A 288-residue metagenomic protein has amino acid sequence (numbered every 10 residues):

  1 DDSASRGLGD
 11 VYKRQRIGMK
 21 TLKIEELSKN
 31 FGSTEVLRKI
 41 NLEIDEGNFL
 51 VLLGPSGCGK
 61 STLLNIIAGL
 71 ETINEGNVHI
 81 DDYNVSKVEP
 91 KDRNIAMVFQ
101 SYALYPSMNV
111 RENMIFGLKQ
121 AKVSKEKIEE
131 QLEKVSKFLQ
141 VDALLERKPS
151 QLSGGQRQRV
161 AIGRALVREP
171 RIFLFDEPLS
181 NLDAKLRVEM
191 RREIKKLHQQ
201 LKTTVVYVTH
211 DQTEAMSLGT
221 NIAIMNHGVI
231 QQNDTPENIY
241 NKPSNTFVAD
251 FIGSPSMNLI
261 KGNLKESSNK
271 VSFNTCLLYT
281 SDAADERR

Functional and structural regions predicted by a protein language model:
D1-Q15, Y279-R288: Single conserved hydrophobic/aromatic residue that forms the stacking wall/gate of nucleotide- or nucleobase-binding
L53-P55: The feature captures the beta-strand-to-loop junction immediately N-terminal to the Walker
A68: Helix-to-loop junction immediately C-terminal to a conserved catalytic motif
N74-N77, K127, H227, K261: Conserved coupling/switch loops of ABC nucleotide-binding domains, chiefly the family-specific signature
G76-N84: Conserved ABC transporter NBD signature motif
D92-A96, Q100-F247, F251: ABC ATPase nucleotide-binding domains
S244-S281, R288: ATPase nucleotide-binding modules
